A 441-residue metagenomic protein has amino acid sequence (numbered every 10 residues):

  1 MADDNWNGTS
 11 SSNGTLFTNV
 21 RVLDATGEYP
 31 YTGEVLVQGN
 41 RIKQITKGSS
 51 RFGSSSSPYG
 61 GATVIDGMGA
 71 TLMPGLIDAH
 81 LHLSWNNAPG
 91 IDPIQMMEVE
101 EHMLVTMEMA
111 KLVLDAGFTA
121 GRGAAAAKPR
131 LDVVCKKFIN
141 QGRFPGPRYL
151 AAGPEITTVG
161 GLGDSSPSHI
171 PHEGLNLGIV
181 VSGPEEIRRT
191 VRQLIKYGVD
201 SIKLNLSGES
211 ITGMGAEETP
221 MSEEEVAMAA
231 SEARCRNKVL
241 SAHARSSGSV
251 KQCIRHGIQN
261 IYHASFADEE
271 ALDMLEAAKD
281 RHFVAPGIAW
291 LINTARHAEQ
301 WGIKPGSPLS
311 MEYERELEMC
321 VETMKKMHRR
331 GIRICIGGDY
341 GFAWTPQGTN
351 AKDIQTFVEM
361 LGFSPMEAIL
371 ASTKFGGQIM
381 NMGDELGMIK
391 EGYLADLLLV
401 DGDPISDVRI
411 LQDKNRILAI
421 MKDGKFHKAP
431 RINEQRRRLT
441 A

Functional and structural regions predicted by a protein language model:
A2-L16, V22, T26-M73, P93 (+1 more regions): Histidine-rich, glycine-flanked metal-binding segment
V20, S372-K374, E391-R438: C-terminal cap of metal-dependent C-N hydrolases
G67-Q141, V159, E224, H256: Metal-associated gating/positioning segment near the N- to mid-region
L83-H102, L114, V159-N176, E209-S222 (+1 more regions): Active-site gating loops and adjacent loop-to-helix segments of metal-dependent hydrolytic enzymes
A88-G90, D132-V133, G161, T212-M214 (+5 more regions): Histidine/acidic-residue-rich catalytic or RNA/ligand-binding cores of hydrolases and nuclease-related proteins
T106-D132, P145-E155, V199-S210, K238-V239 (+3 more regions): Divalent metal-dependent hydrolysis catalytic cores, especially in the metallo-beta-lactamase
K137-E155, E217-A242, F283-P286: Alpha-helix-loop-beta-strand connector modules within alpha/beta enzyme cores
C235, K304-P308, E316-D403: His/Asp/Glu-enriched, well-ordered alpha-helical/loop segment that forms or immediately abuts the divalent-metal
